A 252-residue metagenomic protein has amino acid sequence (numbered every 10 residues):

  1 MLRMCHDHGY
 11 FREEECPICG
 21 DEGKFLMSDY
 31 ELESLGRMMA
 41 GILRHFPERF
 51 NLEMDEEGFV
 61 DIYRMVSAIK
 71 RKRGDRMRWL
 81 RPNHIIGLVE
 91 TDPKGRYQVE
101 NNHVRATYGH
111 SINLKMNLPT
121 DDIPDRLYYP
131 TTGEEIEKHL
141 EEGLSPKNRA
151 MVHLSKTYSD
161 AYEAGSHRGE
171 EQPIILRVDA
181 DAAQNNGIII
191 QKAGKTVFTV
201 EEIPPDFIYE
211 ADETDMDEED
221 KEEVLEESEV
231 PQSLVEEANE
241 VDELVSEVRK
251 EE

Functional and structural regions predicted by a protein language model:
M1-E252: Eukaryotic, polar/proline-rich low-complexity intrinsically disordered regions
